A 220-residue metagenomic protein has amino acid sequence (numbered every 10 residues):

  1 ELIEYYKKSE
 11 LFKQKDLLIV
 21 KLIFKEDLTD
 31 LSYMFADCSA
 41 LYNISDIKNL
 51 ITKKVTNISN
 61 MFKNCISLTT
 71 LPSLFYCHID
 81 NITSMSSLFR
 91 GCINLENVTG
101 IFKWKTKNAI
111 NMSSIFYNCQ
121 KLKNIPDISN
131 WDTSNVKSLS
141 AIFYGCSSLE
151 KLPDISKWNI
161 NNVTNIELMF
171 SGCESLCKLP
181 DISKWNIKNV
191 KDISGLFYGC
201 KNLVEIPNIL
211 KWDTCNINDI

Functional and structural regions predicted by a protein language model:
E1-I220: Negatively charged
